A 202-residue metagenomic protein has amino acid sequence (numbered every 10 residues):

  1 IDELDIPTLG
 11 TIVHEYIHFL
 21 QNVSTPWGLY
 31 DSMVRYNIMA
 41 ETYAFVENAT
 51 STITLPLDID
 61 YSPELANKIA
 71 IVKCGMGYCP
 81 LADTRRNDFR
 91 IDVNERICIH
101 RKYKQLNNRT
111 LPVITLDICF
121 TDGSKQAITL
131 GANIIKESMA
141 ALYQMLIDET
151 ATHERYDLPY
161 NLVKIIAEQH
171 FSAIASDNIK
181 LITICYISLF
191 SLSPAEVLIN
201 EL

Functional and structural regions predicted by a protein language model:
I1-V13, A127, G131: Short pre-active-site segment immediately N-terminal to the catalytic Zn-binding motif
I6, N22-E64, D117-D122: Post-HEXXH active-site segment of zinc metalloproteases
G10-V23, A140: Active-site recognition of the HExxH zinc-binding catalytic motif
D60-L202: Long, well-structured alpha-helical subdomains associated with metal-dependent extracellular/ecto-lumenal hydrolases
